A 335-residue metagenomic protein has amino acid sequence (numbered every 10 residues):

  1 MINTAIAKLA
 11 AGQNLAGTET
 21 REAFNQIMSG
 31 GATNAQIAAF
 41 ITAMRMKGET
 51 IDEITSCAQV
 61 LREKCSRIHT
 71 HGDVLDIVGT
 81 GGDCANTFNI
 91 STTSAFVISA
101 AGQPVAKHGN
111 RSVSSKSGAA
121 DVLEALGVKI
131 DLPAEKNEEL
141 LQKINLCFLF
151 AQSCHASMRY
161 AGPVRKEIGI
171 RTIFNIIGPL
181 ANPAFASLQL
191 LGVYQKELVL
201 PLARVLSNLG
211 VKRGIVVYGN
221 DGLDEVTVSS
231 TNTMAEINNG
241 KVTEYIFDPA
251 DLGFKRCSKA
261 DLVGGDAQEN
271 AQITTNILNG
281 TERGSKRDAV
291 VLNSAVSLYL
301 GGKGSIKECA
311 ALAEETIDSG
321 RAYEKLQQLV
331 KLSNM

Functional and structural regions predicted by a protein language model:
M1-N3, L15-T18, T33-Q36, V113-S117 (+2 more regions): Short acidic alpha-helix initiation/capping motifs at coil-to-helix transition points, especially at protein N-termini
M1-T87, V97, A101, V105 (+3 more regions): Acidic, glycine/proline-rich low-complexity segments that act as flexible tails and inter-domain linkers
K8, E63-S66, T87, G102 (+2 more regions): Glycine-rich anion-binding loops and their surrounding alpha/beta cores
N14, D83-C84, R111, A120 (+2 more regions): Gly/Ser/Thr-rich beta-alpha loop segments that engage phosphate groups in nucleotides
T18, A35, D52, E135 (+2 more regions): Residues in well-ordered alpha-helical elements
A39, T93-V97, A289, N293-V296: Short amphipathic alpha-helical face segments that pack within enzyme cores and frequently flank/anchor catalytic
I41, F88-I144: A glycine-rich phosphate/pyrophosphate-binding beta-strand-loop-alpha-helix module
G79-C84, G109-S115, C154, N220-D221 (+1 more regions): Acidic, glycine-rich active-site loops and adjacent beta-strand->loop/helix elements that engage anionic groups
